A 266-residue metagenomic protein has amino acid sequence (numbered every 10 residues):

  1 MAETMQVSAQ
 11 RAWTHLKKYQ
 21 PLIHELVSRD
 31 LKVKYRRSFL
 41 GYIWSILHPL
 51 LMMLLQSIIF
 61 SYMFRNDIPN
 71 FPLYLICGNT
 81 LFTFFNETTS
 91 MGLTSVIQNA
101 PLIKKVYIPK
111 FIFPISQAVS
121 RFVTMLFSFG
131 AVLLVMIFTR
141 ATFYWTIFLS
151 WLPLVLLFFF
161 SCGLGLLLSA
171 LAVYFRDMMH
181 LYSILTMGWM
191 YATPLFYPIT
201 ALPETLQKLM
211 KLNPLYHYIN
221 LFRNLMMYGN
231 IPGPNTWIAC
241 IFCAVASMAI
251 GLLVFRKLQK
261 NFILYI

Functional and structural regions predicted by a protein language model:
M1-I266: Hydrophobic transmembrane alpha-helices and immediately adjacent juxtamembrane helices of multi-pass inner-membrane
